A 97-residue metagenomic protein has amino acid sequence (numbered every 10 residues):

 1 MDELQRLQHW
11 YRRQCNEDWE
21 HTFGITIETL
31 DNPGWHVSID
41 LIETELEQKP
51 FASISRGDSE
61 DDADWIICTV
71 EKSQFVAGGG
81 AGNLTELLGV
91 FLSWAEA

Functional and structural regions predicted by a protein language model:
L4-D18, R56-G57: Extracellular/secreted glycoprotein ectodomains characterized by long, lumenal stretches of O-glycosylated
R6, P50, E86-V90: Exposed alpha-helical structural elements
W10, P33-W35, W94: Tryptophan-centered motif/residue detector
W10, T44-E47, S59-E60, L84-T85: Extracellular/virion structural assembly segments
C15, W19-S55: Amphipathic, interaction-prone secondary-structure segments
D58-A97: Helix-rich interaction surfaces within compact, conserved domain-sized segments that mediate assembly or partner
